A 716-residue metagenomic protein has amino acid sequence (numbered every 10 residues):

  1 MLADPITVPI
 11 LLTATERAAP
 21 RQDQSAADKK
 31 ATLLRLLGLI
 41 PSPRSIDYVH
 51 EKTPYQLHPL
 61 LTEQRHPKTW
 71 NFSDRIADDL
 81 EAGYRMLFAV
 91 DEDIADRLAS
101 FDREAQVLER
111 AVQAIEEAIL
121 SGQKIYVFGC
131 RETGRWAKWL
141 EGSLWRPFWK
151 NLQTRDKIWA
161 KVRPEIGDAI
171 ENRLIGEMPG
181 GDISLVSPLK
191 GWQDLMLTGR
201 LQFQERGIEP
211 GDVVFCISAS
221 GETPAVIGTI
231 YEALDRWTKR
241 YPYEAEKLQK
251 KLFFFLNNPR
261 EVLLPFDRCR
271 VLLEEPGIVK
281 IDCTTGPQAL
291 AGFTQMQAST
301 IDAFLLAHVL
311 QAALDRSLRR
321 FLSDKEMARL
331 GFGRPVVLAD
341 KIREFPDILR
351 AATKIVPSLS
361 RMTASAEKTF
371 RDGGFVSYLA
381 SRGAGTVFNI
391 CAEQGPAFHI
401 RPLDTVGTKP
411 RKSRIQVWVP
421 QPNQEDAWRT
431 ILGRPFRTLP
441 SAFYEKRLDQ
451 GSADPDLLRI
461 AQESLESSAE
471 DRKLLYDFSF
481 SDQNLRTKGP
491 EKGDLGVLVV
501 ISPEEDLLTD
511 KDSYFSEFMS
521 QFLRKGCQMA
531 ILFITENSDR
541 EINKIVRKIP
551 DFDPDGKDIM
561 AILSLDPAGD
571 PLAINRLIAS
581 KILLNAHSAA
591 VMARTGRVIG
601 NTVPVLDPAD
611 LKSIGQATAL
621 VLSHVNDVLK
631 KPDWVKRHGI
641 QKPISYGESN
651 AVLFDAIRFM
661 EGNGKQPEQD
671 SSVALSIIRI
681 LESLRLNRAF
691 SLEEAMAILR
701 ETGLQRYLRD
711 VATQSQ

Functional and structural regions predicted by a protein language model:
M1-Q716: Conserved N-terminal alpha-helical segment that immediately precedes and caps sugar-phosphate-binding
